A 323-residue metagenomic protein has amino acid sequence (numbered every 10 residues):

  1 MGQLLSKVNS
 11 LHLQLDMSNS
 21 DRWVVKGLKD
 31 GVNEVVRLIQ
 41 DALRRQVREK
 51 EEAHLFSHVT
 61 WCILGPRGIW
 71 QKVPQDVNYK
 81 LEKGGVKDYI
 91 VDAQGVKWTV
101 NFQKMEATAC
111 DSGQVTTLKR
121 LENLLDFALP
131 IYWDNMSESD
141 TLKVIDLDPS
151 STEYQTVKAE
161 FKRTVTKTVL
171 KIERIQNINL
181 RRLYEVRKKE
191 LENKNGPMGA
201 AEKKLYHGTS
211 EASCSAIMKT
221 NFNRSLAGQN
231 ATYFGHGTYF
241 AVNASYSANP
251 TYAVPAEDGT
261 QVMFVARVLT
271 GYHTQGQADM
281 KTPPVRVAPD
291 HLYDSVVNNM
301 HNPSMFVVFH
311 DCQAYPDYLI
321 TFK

Functional and structural regions predicted by a protein language model:
M1-K323: ADP-ribose/nucleotidyl-moiety interaction motifs
